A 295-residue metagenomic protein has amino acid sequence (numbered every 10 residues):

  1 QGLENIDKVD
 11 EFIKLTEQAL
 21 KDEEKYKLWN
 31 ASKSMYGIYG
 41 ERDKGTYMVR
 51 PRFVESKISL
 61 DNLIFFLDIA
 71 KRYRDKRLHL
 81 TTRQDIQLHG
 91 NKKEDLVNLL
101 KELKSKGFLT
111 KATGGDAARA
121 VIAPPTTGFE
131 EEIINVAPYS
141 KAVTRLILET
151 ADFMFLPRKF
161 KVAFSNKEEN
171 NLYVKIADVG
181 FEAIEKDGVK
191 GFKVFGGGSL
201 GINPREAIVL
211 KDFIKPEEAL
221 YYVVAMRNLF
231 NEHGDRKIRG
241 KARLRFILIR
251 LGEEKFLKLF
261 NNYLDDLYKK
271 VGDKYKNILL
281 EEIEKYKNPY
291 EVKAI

Functional and structural regions predicted by a protein language model:
Q1-I295: Peripheral terminal and linker regions in Fe-S/redox and tRNA-modifying enzymes
